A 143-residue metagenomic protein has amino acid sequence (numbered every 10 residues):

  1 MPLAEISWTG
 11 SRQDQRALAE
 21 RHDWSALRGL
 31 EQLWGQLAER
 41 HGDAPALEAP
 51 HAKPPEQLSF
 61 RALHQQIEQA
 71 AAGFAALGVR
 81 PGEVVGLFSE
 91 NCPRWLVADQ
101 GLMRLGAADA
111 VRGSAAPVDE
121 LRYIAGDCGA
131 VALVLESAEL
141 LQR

Functional and structural regions predicted by a protein language model:
M1-G29: Flexible, non-catalytic linker and terminal segments flanking ANL/adenylate-forming cores
I6-T9, Q15, L33-L58: AMP-dependent adenylate-forming
E20, K53, E139-L140: Short histidine/acidic/glycine/proline-rich micro-motifs that form metal- and phosphate-coordinating active-site loops
H22-A26, A62, A110-R112: Short, flexible loop segments at the rims of nucleotide/cofactor-binding pockets, characterized by
A26, D43-Q100, P117-G126: Conserved AMP-binding/adenylate-forming core of the ANL superfamily
L27-E31, I67, S137, L141: A structural signal for well-ordered alpha-helical scaffolds and beta->alpha junctions
G35-A38, P55, L87, R104 (+2 more regions): Secondary-structure boundary/capping motif
L77, R104-R143: Structural core segment of the AMP-binding/adenylate-forming
